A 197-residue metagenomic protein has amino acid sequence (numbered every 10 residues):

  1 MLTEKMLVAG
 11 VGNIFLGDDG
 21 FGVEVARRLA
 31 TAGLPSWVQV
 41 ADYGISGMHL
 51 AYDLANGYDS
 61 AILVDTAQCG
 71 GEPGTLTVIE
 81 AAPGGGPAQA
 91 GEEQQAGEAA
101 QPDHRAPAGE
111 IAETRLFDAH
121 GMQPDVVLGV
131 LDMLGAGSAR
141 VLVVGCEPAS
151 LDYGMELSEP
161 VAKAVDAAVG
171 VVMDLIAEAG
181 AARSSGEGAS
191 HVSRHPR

Functional and structural regions predicted by a protein language model:
M1-G137, V143-C146, M155-A167, L175-R197: N-terminal catalytic or cofactor-binding beta/alpha core of small enzyme domains
P148-S150: A short, acidic, flexible beta-alpha connecting loop/helix-capping segment that sits on the rim of active
V172: Hydrophobic "lid"/C-terminal helical patch of Rossmann-like NAD(P)-dependent dehydrogenase/epimerase domains
